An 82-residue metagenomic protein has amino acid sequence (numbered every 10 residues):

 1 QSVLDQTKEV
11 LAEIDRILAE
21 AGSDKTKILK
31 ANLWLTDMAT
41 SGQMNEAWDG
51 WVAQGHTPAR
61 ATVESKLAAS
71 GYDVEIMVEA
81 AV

Functional and structural regions predicted by a protein language model:
Q1-V82: Short, polar/acidic, helix-capping and beta-turn segments at strand->helix junctions that line the mouths
